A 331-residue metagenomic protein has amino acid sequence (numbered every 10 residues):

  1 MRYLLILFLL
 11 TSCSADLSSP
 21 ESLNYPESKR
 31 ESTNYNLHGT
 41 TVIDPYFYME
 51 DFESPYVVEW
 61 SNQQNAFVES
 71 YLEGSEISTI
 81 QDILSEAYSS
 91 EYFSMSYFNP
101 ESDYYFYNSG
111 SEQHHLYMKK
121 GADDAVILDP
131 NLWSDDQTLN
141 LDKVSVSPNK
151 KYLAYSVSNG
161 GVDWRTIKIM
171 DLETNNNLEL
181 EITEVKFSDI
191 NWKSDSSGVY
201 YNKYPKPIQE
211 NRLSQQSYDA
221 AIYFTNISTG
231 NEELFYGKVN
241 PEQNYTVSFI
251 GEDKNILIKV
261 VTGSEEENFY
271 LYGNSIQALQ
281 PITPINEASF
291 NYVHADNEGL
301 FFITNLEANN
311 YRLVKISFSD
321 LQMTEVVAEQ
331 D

Functional and structural regions predicted by a protein language model:
Y3-S12: Sec-dependent N-terminal signal peptides
C13-D331: Beta-propeller folds
